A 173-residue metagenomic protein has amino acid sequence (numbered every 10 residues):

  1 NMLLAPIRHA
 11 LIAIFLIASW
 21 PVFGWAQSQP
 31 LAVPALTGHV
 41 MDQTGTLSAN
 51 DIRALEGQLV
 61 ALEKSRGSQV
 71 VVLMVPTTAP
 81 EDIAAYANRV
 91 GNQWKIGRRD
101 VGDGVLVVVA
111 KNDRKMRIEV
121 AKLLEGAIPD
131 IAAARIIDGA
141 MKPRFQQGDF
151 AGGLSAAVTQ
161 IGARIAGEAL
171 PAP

Functional and structural regions predicted by a protein language model:
N1-M2, L16: Short intrinsically disordered, low-complexity coil segments enriched in acidic
M2-L11: Bacterial N-terminal signal peptides that target proteins for export
A5, A18-S19, Q27: Intrinsically disordered, low-complexity segments enriched in Ser/Pro/Gly/Ala and basic residues
A10-V22: Bacterial N-terminal signal peptides
W25-P173: Folded, non-transmembrane soluble domains that reside on the lumenal/extracytoplasmic side of membranes
